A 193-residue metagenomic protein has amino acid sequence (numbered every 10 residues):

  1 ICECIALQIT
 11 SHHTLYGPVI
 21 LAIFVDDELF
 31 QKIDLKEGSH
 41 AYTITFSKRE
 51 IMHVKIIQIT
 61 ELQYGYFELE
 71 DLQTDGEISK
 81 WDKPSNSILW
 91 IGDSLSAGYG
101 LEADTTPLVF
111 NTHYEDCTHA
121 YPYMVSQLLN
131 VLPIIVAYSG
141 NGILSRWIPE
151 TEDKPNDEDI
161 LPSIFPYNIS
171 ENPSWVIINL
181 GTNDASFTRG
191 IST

Functional and structural regions predicted by a protein language model:
I1-I91, L95-Y114: N-terminal secretory targeting modules
L101, T106-T193: Conserved SGNH/GDSL esterase-like catalytic core that processes O-acyl groups on lipids and polysaccharides
